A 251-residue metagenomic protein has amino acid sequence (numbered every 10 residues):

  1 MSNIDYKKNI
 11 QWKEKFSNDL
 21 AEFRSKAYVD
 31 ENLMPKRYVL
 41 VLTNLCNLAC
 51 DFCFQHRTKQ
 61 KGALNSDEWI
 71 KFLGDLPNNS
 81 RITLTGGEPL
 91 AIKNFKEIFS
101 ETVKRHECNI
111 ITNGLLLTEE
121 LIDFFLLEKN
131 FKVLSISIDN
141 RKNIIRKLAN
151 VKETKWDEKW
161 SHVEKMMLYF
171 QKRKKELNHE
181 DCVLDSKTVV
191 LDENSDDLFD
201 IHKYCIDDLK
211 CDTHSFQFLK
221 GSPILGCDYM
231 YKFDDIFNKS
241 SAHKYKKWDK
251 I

Functional and structural regions predicted by a protein language model:
M1, G62-L64, K132-I251: Radical SAM enzyme [4Fe-4S]-AdoMet core and its adjacent flexible, acidic and glycine-rich loops/tails across
S2-K132: Conserved alpha-helical substructure of the radical SAM core
